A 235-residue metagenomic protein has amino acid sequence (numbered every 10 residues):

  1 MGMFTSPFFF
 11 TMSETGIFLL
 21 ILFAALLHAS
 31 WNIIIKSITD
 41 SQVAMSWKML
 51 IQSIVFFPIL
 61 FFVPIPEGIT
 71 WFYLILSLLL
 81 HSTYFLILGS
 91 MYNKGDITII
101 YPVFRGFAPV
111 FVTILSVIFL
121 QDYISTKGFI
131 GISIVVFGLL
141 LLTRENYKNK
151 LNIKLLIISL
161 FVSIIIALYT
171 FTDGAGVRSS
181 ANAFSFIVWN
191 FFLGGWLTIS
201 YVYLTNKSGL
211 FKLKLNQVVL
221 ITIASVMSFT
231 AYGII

Functional and structural regions predicted by a protein language model:
M3-L79, F85-I97, R144-I158, F192-I235: Membrane-interface interhelical linkers
A25, M49-S53, R105-V110, I132-V135 (+2 more regions): Residue-level recognition of pore/gate-forming positions within transmembrane alpha-helices of multi-pass
Q42, T98, S125-K127, F184-S185: Residues that define the loop-to-transmembrane-helix transition and helix capping in multi-pass membrane transporters
W47, L76, V103-F104, K127-I130 (+1 more regions): Hydrophobic core positions of alpha-helical segments in small-molecule transporters and transporter systems
F56, T113-F119, T126-E145: Hydrophobic transmembrane alpha-helices of multi-pass small-molecule transport proteins
P64-G68, I118-S125, N146-L151, A175-R178: Membrane-interface helix caps and helix-loop-helix hairpins in membrane proteins
K154-R178, N182-S185: Selected transmembrane alpha-helices and immediately adjacent juxtamembrane segments of polytopic inner-membrane
